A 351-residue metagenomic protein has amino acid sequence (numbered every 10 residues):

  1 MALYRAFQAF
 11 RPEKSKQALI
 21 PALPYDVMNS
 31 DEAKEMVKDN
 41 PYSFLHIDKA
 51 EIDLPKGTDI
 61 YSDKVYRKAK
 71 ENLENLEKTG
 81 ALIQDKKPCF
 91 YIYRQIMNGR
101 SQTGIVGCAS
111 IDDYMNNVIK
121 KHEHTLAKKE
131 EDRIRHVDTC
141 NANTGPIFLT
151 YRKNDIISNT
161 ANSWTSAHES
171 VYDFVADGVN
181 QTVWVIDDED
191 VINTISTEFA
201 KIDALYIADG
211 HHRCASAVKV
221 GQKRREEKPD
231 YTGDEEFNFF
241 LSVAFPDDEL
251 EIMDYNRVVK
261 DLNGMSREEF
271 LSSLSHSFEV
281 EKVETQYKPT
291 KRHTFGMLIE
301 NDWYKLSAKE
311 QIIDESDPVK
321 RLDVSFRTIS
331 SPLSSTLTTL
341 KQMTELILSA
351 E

Functional and structural regions predicted by a protein language model:
M1-E351: Surface-exposed, charge/polar-rich loops and edge strands
